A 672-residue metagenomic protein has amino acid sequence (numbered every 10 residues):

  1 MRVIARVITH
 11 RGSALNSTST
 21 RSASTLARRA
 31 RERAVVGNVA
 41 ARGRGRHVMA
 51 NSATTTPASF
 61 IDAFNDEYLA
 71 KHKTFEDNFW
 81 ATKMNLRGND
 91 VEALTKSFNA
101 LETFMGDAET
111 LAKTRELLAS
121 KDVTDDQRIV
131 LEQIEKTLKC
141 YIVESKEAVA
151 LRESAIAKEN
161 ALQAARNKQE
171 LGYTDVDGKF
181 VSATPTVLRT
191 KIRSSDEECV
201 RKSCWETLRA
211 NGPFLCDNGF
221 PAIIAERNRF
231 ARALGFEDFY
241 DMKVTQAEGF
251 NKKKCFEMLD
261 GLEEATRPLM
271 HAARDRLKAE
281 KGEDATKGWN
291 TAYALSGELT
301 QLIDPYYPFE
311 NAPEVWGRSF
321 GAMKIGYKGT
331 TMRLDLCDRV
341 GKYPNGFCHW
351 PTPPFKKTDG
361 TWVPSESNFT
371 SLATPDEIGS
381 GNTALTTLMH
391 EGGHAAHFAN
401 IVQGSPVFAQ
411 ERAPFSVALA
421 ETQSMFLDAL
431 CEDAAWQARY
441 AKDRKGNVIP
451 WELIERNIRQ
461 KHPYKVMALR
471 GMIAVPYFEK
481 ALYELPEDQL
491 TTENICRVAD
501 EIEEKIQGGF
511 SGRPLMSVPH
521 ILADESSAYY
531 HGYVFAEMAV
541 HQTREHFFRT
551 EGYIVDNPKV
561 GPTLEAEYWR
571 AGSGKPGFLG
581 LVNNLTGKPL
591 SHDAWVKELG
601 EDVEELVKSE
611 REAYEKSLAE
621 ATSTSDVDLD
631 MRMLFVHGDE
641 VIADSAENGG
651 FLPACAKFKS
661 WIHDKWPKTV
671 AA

Functional and structural regions predicted by a protein language model:
M1-A27: N-terminal chloroplast transit peptides
S24-S59, D66: N-terminal organelle-targeting presequences
A50-F214, Q489, I521-H531, F547 (+5 more regions): N-terminal helix-rich structural modules
A53-P57, G88-D90, L388, A396-H397 (+4 more regions): C-terminal, non-catalytic "cap/extension" segments appended to globular domains
D107, E248-K253, E257-A273, L430-D443 (+2 more regions): Extended, well-ordered alpha-helical scaffold/bundle regions in very large, multi-domain proteins
V176-T190, S194, P221-P375, K445-M467 (+2 more regions): Active-site-proximal, well-structured secondary-structure segments within enzyme catalytic domains
N368-L388: Short pre-active-site segment immediately N-terminal to the catalytic Zn-binding motif
G392-V407: Catalytic Zn2+-binding segment of zinc metalloproteases
